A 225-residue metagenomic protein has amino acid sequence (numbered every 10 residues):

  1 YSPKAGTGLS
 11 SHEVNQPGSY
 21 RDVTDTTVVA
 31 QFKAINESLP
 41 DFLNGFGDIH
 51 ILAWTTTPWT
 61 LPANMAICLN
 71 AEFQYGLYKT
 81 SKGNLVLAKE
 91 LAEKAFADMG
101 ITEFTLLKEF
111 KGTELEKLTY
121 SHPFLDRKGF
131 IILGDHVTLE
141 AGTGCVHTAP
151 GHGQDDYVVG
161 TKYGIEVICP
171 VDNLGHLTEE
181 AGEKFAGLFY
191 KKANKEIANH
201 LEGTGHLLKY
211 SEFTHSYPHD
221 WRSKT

Functional and structural regions predicted by a protein language model:
Y1-P62, K117-T119, R127-K128, H136 (+1 more regions): Residue patterns forming the tRNA-binding/recognition surfaces of aminoacyl-tRNA synthetases and related DALR
V23-D25, A71, T113: Short, surface-exposed loop/turn motifs at beta-strand boundaries within globular domains
P62, A66, F73-C145, Q154-V158: Protease-associated
I67, A71-Q74, I165, N173: Short, well-ordered loop/turn and helix-capping segments at boundaries between secondary-structure elements and domains
